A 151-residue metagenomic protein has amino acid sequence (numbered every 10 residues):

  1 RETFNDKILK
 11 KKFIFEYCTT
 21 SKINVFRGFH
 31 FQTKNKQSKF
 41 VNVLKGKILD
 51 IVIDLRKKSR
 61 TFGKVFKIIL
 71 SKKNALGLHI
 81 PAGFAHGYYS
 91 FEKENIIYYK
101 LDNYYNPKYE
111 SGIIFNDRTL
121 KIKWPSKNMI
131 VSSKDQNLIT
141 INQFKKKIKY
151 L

Functional and structural regions predicted by a protein language model:
R1-L76, E94, Y99-L151: Non-catalytic, conserved peripheral segments adjacent to functional cores
L70-H79, F84-Y89: Beta-rich strand-turn-strand
